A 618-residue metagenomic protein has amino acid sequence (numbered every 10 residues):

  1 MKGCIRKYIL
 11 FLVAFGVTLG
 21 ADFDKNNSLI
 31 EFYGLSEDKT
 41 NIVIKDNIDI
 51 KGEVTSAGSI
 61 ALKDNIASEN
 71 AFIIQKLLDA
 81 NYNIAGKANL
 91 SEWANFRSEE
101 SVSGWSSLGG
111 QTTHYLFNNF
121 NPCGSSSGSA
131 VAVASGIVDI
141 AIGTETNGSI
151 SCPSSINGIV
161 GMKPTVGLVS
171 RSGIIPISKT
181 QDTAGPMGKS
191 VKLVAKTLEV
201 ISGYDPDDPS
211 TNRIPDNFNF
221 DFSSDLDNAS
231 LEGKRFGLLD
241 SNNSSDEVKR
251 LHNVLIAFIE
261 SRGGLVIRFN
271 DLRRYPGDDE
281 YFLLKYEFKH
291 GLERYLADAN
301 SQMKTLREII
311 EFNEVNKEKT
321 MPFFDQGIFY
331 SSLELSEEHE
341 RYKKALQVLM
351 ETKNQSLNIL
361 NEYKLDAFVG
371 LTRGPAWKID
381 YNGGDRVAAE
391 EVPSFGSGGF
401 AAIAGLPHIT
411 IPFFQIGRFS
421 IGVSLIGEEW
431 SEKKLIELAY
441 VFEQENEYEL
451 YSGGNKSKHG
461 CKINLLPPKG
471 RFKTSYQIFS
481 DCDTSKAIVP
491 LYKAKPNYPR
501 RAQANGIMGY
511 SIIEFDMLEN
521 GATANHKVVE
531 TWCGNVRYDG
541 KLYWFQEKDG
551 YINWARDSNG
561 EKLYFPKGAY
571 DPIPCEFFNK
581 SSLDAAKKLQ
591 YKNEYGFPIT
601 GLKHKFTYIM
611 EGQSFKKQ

Functional and structural regions predicted by a protein language model:
M1-I9, V13-G34, G52, N253-G264 (+2 more regions): An N-terminal boundary/leader segment
A21-A71, N83, N89-S98, N212-S223 (+3 more regions): Short, well-ordered alpha-helical
S28-L35, K163-R250, E437, N446-K456: A short helix-breaking turn/cap at a secondary-structure junction
K39-I60, G233-L239, Y286-T352, T410-S420: Short helix-loop capping/hinge segments that flank enzyme active sites or metal/cofactor-binding pockets
I42, I48-V54, L62-K63, A80 (+2 more regions): Gly/Ser-rich, acidic/histidine-flanked active-site/gating loops
L78-I201, I403-Q415, F419-S424: Short glycine/serine-rich loop segments
S332-N464: Glycine-rich, small-residue loops and helix-cap segments that act as flexible hinges at active-site edges
K456-Q618: Charge-biased low-complexity segments
